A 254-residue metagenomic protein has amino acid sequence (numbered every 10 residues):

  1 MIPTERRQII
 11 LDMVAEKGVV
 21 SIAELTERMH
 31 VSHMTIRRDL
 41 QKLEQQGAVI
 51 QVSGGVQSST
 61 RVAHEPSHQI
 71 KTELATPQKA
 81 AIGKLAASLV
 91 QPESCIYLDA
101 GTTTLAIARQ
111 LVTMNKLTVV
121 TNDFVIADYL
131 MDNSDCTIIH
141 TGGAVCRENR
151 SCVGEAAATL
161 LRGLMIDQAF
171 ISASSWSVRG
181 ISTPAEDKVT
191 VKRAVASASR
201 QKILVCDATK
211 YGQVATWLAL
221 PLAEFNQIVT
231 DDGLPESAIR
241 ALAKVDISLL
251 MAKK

Functional and structural regions predicted by a protein language model:
I2-E5, I9-A23, E27-H30, M34-A100 (+4 more regions): HTH-adjacent hinge/linker in prokaryotic transcriptional regulators
I2-V14, G18-E24, H30, E44-Q45 (+2 more regions): Conserved phosphate- and dinucleotide-binding cores of soluble alpha/beta proteins, encompassing both enzyme active
T35, T102-T104, T118-T121, T141 (+2 more regions): Ser/Thr-centric signal marking residues that sit in or immediately flank functional binding/regulatory motifs
